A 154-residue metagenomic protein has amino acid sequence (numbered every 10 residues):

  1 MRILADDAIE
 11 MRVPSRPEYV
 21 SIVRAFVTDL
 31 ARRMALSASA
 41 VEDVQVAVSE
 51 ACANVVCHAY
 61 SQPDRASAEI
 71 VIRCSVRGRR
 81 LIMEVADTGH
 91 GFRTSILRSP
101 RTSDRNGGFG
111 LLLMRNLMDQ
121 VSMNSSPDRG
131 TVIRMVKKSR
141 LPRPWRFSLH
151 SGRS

Functional and structural regions predicted by a protein language model:
M1-D43, F147-S154: Bergerat-fold GHKL ATPase/HATPase_c domain
M1-E10, V56-S154: Conserved beta-strand-loop-beta-strand hairpin that lines the nucleotide-binding pocket of ATP/GTP-utilizing enzymes
V23, V44, V48-A51, V85 (+1 more regions): Hydrophobic packing within well-folded, soluble alpha/beta domains
A38-P63: Conserved ATP-binding N-box helix of the HATPase_c
